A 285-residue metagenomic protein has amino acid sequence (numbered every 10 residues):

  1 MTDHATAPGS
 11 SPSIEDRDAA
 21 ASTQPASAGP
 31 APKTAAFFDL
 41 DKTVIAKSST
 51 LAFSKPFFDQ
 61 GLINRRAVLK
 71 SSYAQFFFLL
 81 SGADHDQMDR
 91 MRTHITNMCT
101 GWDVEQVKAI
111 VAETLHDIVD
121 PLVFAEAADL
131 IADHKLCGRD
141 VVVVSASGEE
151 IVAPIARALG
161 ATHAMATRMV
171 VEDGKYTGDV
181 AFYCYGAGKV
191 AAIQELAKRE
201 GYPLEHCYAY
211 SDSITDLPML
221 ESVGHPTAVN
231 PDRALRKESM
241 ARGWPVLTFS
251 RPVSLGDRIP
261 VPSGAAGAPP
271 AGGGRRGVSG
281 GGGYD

Functional and structural regions predicted by a protein language model:
T2-K33, A109, H116-D285: C-terminal cap/substrate-recognition subdomain and adjoining C-terminal extension of metal-dependent phosphatase-like
R17, S22-A83: Active-site neighborhood of HAD-like aspartate-dependent phosphohydrolases
D39-L40, T93-H94, A164, K175: Residue-level signal for pocket-adjacent positions within structured domains
K47, D86, A166-R168: Short, compositionally biased low-complexity segments
S49-T50, L62-D133: A metal-dependent, Asp-based hydrolase signature
